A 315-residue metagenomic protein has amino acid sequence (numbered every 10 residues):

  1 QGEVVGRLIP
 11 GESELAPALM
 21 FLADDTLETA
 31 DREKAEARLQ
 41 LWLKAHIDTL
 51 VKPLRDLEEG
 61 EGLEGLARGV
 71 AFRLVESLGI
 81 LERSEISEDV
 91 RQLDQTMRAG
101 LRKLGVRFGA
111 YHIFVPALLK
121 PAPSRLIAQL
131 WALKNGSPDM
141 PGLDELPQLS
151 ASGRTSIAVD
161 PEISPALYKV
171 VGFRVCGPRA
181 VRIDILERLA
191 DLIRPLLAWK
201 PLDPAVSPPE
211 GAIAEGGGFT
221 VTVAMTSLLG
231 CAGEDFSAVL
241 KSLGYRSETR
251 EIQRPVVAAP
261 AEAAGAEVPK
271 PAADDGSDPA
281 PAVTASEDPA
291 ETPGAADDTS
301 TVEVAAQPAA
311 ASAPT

Functional and structural regions predicted by a protein language model:
Q1-G233, A238-V239, L243-I252, A259-A264: Acidic, serine/threonine- and proline-rich low-complexity intrinsically disordered segments
P255-T315: Long, low-complexity intrinsically disordered regions
